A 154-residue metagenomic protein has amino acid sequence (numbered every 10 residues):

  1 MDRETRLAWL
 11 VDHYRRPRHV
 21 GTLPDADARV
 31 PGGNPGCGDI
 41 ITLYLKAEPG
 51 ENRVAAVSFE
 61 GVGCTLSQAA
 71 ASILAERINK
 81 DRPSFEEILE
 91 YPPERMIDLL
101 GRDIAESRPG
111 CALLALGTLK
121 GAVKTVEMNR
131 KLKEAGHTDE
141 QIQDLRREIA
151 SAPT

Functional and structural regions predicted by a protein language model:
M1-P24, R29-V30, A55, E76 (+1 more regions): C-terminal binding/interaction regions
A26, L43, L66-Q68: Basic, gly/Ser/Thr/Pro-rich low-complexity segments located predominantly at protein N termini
P31-G36: Short Gly/Pro-enriched turn/cap motifs at secondary-structure boundaries
C37, G61-A69: Short, thiol/selenol-centered motifs that function as redox-active sites or metal-ligating centers
D39-P49, E60: Short beta-strand elements
A55-G61: Short, well-ordered beta-strand elements
A70-I78: Short, small-residue alpha-helix embedded
